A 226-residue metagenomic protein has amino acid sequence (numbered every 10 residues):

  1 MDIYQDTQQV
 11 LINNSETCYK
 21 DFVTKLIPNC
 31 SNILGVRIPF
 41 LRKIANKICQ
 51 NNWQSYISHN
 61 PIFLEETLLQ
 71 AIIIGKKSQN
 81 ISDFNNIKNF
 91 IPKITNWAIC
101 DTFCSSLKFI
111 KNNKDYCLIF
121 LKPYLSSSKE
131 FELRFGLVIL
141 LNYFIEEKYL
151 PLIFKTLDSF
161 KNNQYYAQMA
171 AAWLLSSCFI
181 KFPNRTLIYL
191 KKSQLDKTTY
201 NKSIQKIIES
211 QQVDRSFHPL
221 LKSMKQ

Functional and structural regions predicted by a protein language model:
M1-Q226: Alpha-helical scaffold domains
